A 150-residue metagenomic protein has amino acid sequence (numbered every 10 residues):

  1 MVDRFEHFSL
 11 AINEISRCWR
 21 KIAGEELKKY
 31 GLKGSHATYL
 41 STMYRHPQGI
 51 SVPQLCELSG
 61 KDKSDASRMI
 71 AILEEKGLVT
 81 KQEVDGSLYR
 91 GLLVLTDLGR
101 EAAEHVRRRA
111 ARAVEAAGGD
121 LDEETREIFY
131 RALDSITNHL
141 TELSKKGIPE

Functional and structural regions predicted by a protein language model:
M1, E124-E150: C-terminal regulatory/oligomerization modules of transcriptional regulators
M1-Y30, K76: N-terminal leader segment of winged-helix/HTH proteins
Y30-H36, D65, T96, L121-E123: Short helix-coil-helix linker/hinge
Y39-L40: Short alpha-helical "packing" element that flanks the helix-turn-helix/winged-helix DNA-binding module
H46-S51: Short capping segments at the starts of secondary-structure elements
Q54-C56: A short acidic, leucine-rich amphipathic alpha-helix
A71-R131: Charged, amphipathic alpha-helical coiled-coil/dimerization segments
